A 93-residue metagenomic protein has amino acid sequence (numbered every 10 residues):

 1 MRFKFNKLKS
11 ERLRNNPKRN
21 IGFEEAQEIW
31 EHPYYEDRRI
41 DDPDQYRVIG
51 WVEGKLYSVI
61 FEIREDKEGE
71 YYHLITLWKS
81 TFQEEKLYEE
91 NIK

Functional and structural regions predicted by a protein language model:
M1-K93: Ribonuclease/tRNase effector modules and their secretory precursors
